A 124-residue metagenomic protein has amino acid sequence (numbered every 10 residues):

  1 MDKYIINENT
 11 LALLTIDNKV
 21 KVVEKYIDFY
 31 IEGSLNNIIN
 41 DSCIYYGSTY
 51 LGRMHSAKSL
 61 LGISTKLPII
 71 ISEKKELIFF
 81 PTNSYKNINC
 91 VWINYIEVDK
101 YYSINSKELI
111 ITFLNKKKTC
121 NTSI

Functional and structural regions predicted by a protein language model:
M1-I93, E97-I124: Eukaryotic intrinsically disordered, low-complexity regulatory linkers and tails enriched in Ser/Thr/Pro
